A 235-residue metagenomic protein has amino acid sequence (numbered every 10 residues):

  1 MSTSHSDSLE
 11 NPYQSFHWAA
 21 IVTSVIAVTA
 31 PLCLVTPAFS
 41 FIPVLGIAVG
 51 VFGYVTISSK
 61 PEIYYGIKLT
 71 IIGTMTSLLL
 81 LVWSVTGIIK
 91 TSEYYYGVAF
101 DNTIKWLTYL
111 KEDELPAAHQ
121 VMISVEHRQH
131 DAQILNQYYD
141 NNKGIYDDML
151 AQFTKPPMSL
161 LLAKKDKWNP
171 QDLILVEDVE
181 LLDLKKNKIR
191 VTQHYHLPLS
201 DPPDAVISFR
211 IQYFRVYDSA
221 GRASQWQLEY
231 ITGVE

Functional and structural regions predicted by a protein language model:
M1-G53: Hydrophobic alpha-helical segments
V35-A38, V51-Y54, L81, V85-S92: Transmembrane helix-loop junctions and nearby membrane-interface residues
I47-T76: Amphipathic, cytosolic membrane-interfacial segments at TM-TM junctions
K68-L81, A99, H119-I134: Juxtamembrane/interfacial segments around transmembrane helices
V82-E112: Short, low-complexity N-terminal intrinsically disordered segments enriched in polar/charged residues
W106, A117-H119: Hydrophobic pocket/interface hotspot
Q120-L181: Short solvent-exposed beta->alpha transition segments
L160-E235: Exposed beta-sheet edge and beta->alpha loop/turn motif
